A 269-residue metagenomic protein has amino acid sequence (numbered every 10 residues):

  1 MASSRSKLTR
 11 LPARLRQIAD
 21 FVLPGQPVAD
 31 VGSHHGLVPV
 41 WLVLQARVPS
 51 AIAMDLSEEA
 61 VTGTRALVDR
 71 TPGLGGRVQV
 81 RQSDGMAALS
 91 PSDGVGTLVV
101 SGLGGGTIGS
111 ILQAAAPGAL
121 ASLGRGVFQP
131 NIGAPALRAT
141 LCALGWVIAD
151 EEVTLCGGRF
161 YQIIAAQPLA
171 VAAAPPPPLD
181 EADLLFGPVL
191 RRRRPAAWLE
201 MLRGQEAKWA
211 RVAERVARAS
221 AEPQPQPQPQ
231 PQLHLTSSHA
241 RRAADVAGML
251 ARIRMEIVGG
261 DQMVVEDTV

Functional and structural regions predicted by a protein language model:
A2-A13, A87-S90, G96, G106-P225 (+1 more regions): Class I S-adenosyl-L-methionine
A2-Q26, V40: S-adenosyl-L-methionine
Q26-H34: Conserved class I S-adenosyl-L-methionine
H35-V48: Conserved SAM-binding loop of SAM-dependent methyltransferases across substrates and taxa, primarily the Class I
A46-R47, D69-G76, G118-A121: Short helix-capping segments at alpha-helix termini
S50-D55: Conserved SAM-binding motif I beta-strand of class I
S57-E59: Conserved SAM/SAH-binding beta-strand->alpha-helix loop
T62-S92: S-adenosyl-L-methionine
